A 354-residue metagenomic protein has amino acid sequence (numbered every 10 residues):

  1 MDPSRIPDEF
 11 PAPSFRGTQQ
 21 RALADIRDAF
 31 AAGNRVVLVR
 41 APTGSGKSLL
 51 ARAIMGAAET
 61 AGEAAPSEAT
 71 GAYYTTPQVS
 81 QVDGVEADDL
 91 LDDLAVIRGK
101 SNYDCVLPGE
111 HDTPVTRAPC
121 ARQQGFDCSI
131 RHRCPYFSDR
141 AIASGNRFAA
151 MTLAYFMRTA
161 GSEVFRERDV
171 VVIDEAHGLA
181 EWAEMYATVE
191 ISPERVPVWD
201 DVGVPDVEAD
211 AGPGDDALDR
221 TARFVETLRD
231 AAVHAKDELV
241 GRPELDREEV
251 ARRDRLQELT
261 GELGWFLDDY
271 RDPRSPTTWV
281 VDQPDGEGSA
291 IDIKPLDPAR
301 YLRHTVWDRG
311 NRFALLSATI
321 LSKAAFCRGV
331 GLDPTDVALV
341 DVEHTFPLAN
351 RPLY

Functional and structural regions predicted by a protein language model:
M1-P3, L49-L50: Secretory targeting signatures
D2-P11, F15, R21-I26, F30-T43 (+4 more regions): Conserved coupling segment at the C-terminus of the helicase ATP-binding
A24-A32, S45-A69, A87-D89: Walker A/P-loop NTP-binding motif
V39-A41, L50, T76: General structural concept
K47-S48, V82-D83, M157-A160, S322-K323: Short, well-ordered alpha-helical microsegments
E59, E63-P108, Y155: Conserved Walker A/P-loop ATP-binding site and its immediately adjacent core in helicase/helicase-like ATPase domains
A72-T76, A149-T152, V172-I173, R312-S317: Structural recognition of the conserved hydrophobic beta-strand(s) that form the central parallel beta-sheet of P-loop
D127-D169: Conserved RecA-like ASCE ATPase "motif II neighborhood" in helicase/translocase motors
